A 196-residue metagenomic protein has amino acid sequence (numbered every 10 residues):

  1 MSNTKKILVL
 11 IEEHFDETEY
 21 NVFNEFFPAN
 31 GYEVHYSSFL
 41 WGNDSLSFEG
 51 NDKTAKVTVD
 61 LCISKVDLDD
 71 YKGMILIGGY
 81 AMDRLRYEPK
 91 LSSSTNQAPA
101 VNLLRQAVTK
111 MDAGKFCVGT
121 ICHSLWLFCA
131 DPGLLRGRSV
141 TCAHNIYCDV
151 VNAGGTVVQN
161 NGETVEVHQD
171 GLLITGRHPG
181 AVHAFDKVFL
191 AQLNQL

Functional and structural regions predicted by a protein language model:
N3-H35, N43, A55-L196: Active-site-adjacent pocket-lining segments in enzyme domains
N43-N51: Membrane-interfacial amphipathic helices and adjacent loop/beta segments that form the lipid-substrate binding surface
